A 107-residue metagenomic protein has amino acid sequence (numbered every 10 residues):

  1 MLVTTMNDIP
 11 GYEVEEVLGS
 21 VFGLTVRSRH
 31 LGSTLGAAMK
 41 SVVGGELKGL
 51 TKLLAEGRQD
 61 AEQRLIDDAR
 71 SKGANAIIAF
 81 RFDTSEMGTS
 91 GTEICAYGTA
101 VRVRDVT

Functional and structural regions predicted by a protein language model:
M1-S33, S71, T92-T107: N-terminal presequence-like segments and the immediate start of the first folded domain
M6-I9, F82-M87: Short, solvent-exposed loop/turn elements at beta->coil junctions and helix N-caps that rim active or binding pockets
E13-E16, E46, E56, E62 (+2 more regions): Glutamate identity and glutamate-enriched acidic tracts
V21, V26, T34-R81: Short, well-ordered alpha-helical segments
A76, S90-T92: Positively charged, aromatic-enriched nucleic acid-contacting surfaces
